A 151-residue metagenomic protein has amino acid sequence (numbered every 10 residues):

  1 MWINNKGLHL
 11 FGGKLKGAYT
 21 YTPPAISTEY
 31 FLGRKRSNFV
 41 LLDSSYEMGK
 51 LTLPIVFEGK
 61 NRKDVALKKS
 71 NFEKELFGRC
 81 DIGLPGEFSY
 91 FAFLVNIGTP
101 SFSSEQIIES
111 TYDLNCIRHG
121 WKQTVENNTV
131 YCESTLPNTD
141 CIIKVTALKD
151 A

Functional and structural regions predicted by a protein language model:
M1-A151: Extracellular/virion structural assembly segments
